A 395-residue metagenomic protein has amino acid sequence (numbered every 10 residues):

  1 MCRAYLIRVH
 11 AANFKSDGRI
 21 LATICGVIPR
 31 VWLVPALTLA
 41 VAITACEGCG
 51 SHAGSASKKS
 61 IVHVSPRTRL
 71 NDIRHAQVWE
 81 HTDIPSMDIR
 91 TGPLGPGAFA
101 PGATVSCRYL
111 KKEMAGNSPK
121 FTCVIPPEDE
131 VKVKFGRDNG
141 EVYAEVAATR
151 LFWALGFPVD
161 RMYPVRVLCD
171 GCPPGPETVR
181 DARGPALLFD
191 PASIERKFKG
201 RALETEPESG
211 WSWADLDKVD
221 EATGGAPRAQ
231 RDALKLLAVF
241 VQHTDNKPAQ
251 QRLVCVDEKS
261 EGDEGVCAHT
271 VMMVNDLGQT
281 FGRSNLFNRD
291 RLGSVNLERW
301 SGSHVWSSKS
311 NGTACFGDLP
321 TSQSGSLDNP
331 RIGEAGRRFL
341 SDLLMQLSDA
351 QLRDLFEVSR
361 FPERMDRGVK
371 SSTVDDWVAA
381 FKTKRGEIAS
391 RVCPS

Functional and structural regions predicted by a protein language model:
D17-P35: Bacterial N-terminal signal peptides that target proteins for export
A40-K111, P127, F356-S395: Regulatory N- and C-terminal appendages and interdomain linkers associated with kinase/kinase-like NTP transferase
A98-E208: Conserved ATP-binding subdomain of kinase catalytic cores across diverse folds
R137, E258-S395: C-terminal catalytic region of ATP-dependent kinase domains
G140-E145, S209-E298: Conserved kinase catalytic-core segment
W153-F157, V239-Q242, G386, C393: Sec-exported extracytoplasmic/periplasmic mature domains
